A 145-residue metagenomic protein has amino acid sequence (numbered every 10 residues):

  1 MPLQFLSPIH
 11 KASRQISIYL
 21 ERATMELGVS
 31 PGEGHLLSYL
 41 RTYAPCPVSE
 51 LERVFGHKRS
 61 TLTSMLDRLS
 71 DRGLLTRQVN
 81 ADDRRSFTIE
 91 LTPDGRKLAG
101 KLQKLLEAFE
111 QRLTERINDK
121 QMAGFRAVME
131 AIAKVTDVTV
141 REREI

Functional and structural regions predicted by a protein language model:
M1-L27: N-terminal leader segment of winged-helix/HTH proteins
L3-S7, L27-S38, S60: Short alpha-helical elements of helix-turn-helix
H10, S38-T42, Q103: Short, locally clustered residues in the helix-turn-helix/winged-helix DNA-binding domain
Q15, Y19, H35-S38, K97: Pre-recognition alpha-helix immediately N-terminal to the DNA-recognition helix within helix-turn-helix or winged-helix
S17, D67-E130, K134: Charged, amphipathic alpha-helical coiled-coil/dimerization segments
Y43-P47: Short capping segments at the starts of secondary-structure elements
V48-S49, S60, D67, F87: Residues within helix-turn-helix
E52: The alpha-helix within a helix-turn-helix
